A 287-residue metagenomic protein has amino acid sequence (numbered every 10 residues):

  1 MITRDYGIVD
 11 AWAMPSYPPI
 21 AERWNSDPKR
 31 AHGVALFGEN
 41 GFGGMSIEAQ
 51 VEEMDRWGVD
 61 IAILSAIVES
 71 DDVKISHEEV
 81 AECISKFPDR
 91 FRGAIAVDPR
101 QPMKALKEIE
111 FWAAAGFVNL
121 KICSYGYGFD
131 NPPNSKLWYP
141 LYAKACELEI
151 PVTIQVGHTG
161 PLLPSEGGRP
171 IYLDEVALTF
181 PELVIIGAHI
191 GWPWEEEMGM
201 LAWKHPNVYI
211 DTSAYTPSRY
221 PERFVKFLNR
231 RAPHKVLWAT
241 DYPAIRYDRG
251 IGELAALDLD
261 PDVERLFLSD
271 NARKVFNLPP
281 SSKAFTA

Functional and structural regions predicted by a protein language model:
M1-A11, P15-I61, E110, P233-L237 (+1 more regions): Mid-to-C-terminal alpha-helical segments outside catalytic/metal-binding sites
W12, M54, A62, V80 (+8 more regions): Divalent metal-coordination and catalytic microenvironments
E39-G44, V68-I75, D98-A105, Y127-N134 (+3 more regions): Acidic-and-aromatic substrate-binding clefts and catalytic sites of carbohydrate-active enzymes
I47-V51, H77-I84, I109, W138 (+4 more regions): Generic structural signal for well-ordered alpha-helices, preferentially at hydrophobic/aromatic core positions
E53-M54, G58-D72, E79-C83, P88-V97: Short, well-structured secondary-structure segments
M54-W57, W112, A145, V176: Generic structural signal for hydrophobic
Q101-F117: Extended, non-globular alpha-helical segments
F117-N119, S124, D130-L237, P279 (+1 more regions): Catalytic pocket-lining loop regions of alpha/beta-barrel enzymes, especially the amidohydrolase/enolase/GH5 lineages
